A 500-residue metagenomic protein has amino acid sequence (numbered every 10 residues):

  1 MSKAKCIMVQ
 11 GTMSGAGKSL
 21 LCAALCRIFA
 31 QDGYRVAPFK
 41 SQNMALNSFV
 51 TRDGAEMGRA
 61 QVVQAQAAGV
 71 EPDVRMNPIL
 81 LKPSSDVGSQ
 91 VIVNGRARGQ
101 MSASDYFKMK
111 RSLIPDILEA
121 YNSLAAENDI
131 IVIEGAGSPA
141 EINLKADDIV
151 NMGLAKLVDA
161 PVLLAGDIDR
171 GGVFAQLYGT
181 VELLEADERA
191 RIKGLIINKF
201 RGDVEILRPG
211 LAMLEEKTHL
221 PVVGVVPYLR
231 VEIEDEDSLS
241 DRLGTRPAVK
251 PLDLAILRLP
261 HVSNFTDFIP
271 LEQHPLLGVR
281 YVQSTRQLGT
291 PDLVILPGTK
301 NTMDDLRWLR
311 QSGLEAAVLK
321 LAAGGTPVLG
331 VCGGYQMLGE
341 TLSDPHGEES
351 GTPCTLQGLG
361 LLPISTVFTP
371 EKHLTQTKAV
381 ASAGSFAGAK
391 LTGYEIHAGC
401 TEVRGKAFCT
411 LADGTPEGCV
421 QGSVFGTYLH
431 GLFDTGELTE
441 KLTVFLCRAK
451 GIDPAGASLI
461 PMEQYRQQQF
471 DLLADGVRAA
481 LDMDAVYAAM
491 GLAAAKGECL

Functional and structural regions predicted by a protein language model:
M1-K320, P327, D344-G347, P370-E371 (+1 more regions): Flexible phosphate-sensing "switch/lid" loops adjacent to ATP/NTP-binding sites across phosphate-transfer
G330, G334: Gly/Ala-rich beta-loop-alpha elbow adjacent to hydrolase catalytic centers
Y335-Q336, F433: Short active-site segment of divalent metal-dependent hydrolases/proteases that encodes the spacing between
G339-G347, G351: Extracellular/periplasmic helix-exit of transmembrane alpha-helices
E348-T375: Conserved P-loop NTPase catalytic core
